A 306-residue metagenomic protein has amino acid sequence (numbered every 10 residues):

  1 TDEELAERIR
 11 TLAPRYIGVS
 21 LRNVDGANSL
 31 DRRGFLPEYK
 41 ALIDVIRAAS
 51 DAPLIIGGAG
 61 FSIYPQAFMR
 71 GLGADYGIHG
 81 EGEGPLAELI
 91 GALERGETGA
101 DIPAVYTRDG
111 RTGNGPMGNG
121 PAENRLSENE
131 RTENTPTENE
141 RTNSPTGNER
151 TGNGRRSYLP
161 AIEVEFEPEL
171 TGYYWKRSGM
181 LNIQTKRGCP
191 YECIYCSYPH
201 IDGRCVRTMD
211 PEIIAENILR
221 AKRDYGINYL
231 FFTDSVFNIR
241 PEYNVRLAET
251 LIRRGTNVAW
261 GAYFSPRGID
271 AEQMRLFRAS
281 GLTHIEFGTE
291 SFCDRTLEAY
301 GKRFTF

Functional and structural regions predicted by a protein language model:
T1-L219, D224-G226: Acidic, low-complexity intrinsically disordered segments
P160-F306: Radical SAM [4Fe-4S] cluster-binding motif and immediate context
